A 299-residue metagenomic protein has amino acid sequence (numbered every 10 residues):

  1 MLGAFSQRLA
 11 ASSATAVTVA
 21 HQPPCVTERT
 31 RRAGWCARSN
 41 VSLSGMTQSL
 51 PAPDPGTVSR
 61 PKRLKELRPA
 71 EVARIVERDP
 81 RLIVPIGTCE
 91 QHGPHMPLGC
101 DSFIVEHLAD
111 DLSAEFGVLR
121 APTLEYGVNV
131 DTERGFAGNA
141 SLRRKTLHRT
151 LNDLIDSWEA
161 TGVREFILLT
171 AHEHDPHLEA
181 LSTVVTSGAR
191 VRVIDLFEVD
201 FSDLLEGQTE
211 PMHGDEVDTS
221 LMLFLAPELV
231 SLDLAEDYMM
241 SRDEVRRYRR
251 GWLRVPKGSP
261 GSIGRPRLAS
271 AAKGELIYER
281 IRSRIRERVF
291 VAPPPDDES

Functional and structural regions predicted by a protein language model:
F5-A10: Residue-level detector of structural "landmarks"
T15-P23: Polybasic, low-complexity intrinsically disordered segments
V17, S42-L43: Short, positively charged and aromatic/hydrophobic N-terminal segments
M46-S299: Extended, histidine- and acidic-residue-enriched regions that form the cofactor-binding/catalytic faces
